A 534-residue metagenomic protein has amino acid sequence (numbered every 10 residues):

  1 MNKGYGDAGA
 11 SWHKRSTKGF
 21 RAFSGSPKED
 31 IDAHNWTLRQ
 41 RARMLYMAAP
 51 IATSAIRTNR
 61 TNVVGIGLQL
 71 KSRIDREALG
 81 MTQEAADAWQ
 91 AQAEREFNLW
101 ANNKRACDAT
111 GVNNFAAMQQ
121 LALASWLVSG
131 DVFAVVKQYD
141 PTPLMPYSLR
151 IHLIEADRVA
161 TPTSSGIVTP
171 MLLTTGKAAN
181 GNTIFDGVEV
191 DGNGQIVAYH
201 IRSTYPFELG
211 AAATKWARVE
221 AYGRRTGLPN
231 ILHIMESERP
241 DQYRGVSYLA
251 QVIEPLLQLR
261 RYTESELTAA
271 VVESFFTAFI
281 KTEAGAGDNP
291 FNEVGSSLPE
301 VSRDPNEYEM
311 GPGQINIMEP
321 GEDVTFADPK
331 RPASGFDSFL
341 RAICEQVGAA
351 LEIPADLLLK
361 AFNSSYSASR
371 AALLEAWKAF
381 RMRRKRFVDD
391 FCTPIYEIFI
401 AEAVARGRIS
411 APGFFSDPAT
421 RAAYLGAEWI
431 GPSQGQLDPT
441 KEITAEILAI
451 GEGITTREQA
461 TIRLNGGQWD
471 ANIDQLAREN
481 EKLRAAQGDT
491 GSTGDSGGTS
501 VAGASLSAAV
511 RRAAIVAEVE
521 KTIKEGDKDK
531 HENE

Functional and structural regions predicted by a protein language model:
M1-V128, K137-L149: Extended, helix-rich architectural segments
K3, E322-F326, P332-A333, L373-W377 (+2 more regions): Activation/maturation switch segments at domain boundaries
A109-T110, G313-L437, D470: Surface-exposed loop-to-helix/strand elements on domain peripheries
N113, V136-Y139, A269-T277, L358-F362 (+3 more regions): Short coil/turn segments at secondary-structure boundaries
N113-F115, Q119-A211: Extended, Lys/Arg-enriched charged tracts that mediate electrostatic binding to polyanionic substrates
G194, V347, A460: Acidic/polar, glycine-anchored loop/turn motif associated with catalytic or activation segments that engage anionic
S203-T226: Short, surface-exposed, low-complexity cationic segments
R224-S369, F414, S500: Extended, charged amphipathic alpha-helical segments
